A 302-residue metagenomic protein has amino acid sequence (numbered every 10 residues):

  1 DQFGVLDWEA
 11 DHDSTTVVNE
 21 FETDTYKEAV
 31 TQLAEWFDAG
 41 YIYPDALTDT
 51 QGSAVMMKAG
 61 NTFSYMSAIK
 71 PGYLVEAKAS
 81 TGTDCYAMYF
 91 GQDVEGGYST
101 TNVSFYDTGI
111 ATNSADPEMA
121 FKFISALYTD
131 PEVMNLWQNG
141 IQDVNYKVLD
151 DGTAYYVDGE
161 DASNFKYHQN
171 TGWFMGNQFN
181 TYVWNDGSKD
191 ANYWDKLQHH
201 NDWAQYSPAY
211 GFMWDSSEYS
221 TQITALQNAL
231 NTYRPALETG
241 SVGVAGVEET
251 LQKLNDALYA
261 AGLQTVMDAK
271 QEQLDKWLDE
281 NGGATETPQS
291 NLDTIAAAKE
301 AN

Functional and structural regions predicted by a protein language model:
D1-N302: Extracytoplasmic/secretory soluble proteins
